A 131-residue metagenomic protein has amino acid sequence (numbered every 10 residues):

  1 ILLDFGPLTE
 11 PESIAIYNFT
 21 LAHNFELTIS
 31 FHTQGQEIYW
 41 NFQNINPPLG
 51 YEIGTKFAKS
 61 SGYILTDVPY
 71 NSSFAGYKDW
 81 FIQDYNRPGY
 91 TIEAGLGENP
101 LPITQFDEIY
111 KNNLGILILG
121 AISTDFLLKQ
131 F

Functional and structural regions predicted by a protein language model:
I1-F131: Metallocarboxypeptidase
